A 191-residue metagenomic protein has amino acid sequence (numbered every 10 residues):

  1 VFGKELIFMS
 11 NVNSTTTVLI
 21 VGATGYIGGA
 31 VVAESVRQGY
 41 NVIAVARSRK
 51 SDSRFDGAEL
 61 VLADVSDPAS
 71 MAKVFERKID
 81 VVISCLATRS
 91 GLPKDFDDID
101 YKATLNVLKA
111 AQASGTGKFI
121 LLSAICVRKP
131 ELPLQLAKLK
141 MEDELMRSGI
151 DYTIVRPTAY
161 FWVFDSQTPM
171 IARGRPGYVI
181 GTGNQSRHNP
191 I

Functional and structural regions predicted by a protein language model:
V1-F8: Short, Lys/Arg-enriched N-terminal segments with co-localized hydrophobic residues within the first ~10-30 amino acids
S10-F55, D67-A69, S114-G117, V127-I191: Oxidoreductase cofactor-interface core, primarily capturing Rossmann-like NAD(P)-dependent enzymes
L19, K50-A113, C126: NAD(P)H-binding glycine-rich loop region in Rossmannoid oxidoreductase-like domains and their noncatalytic homologs
V45, S84-C85, L122, V155: The conserved SAM/SAH-binding core of class I Rossmann-like methyltransferase domains, concentrating on the hydrophobic
